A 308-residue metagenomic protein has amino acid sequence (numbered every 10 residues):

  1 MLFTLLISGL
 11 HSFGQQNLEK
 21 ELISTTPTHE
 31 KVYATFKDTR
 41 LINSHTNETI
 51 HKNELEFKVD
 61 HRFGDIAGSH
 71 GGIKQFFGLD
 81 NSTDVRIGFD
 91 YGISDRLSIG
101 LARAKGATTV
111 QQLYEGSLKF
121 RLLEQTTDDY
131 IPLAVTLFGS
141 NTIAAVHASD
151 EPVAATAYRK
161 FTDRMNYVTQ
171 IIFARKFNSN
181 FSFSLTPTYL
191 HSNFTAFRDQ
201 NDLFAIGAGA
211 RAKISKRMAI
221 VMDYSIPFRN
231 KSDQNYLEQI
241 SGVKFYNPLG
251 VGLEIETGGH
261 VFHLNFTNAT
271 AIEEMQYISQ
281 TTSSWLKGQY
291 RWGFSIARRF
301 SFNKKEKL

Functional and structural regions predicted by a protein language model:
M1-L18: Bacterial Sec-dependent N-terminal signal peptides
M1-L2, D84, I206: Short hydrophobic "helix-edge" motifs at membrane interfaces and signal-peptide entry regions
Q15-H147, V153-Y158, M165-T169, A174-S182 (+5 more regions): Transmembrane beta-barrel domains of Gram-negative outer membranes and organellar outer membranes
T162, D199, G242: Glycine- and other small-residue-rich loops at beta-strand/loop junctions that grip anionic moieties
N180-F181, L185-K231: A mid-sequence, solvent-exposed acidic-amphipathic segment
